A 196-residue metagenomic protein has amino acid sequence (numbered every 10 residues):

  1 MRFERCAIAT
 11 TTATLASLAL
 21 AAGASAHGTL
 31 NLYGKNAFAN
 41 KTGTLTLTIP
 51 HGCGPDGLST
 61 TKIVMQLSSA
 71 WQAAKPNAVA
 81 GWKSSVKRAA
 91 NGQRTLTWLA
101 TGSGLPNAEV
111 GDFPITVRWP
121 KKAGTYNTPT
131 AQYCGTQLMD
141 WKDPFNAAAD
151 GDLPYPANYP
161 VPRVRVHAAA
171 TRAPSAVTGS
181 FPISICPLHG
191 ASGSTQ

Functional and structural regions predicted by a protein language model:
M1-T11: Bacterial N-terminal signal peptides that target proteins for export
T10-A19: Bacterial N-terminal signal peptides
A22-A26: Sec/Tat signal peptide C-region and signal peptidase I cleavage site
H27-Y33, A39, G135-Q196: Extracytoplasmic/periplasmic copper-protein system
A39-P76: Low-complexity, serine/threonine/proline/glycine-rich extracellular segments that form mucin-like
N40-T46, G111-D112, T125-T128: Short, solvent-exposed loop/turn segments enriched in Ser/Thr/Gly
S68-T95, P162-A168: A surface/secretory-pathway sequence property marking extracellular, secreted, or lumenal proteins enriched
T101-G124: Low-complexity, intrinsically disordered segments enriched in Ser/Thr together with acidic residues
